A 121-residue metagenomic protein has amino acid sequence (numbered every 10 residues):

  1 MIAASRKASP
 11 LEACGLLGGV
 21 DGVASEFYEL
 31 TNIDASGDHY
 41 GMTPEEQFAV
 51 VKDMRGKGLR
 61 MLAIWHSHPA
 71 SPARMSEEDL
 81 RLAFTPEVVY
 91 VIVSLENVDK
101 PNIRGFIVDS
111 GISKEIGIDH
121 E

Functional and structural regions predicted by a protein language model:
M1-M61, A70-E121: Conserved beta-strand-loop surface patch within small alpha/beta domains used for substrate/adaptor or ligand engagement
I64: Conserved, mostly hydrophobic/aromatic
S67: Residue-level "edge-of-site" marker
